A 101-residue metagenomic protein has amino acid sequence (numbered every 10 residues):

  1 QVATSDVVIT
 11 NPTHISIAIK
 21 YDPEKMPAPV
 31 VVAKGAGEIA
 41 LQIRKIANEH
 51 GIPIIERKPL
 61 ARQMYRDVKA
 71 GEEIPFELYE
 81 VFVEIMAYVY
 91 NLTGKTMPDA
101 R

Functional and structural regions predicted by a protein language model:
Q1-R57, A61-R62, R66: Helical hairpin unit composed of two closely spaced alpha helices linked by a short loop
R66, A70-R101: Short, charged, intrinsically disordered terminal tails
